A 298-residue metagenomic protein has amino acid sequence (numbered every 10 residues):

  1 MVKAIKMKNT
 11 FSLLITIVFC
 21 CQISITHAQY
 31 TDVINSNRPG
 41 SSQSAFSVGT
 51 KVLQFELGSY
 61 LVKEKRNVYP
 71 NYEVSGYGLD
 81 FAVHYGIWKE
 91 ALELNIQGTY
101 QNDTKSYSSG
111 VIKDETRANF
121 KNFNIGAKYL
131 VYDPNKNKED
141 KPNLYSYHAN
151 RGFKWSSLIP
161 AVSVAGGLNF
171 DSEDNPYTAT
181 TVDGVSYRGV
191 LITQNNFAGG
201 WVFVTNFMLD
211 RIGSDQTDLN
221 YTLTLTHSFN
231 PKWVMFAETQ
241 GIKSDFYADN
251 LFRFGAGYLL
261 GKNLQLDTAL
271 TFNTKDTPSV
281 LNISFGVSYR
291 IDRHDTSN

Functional and structural regions predicted by a protein language model:
M1-I34: Bacterial Sec-dependent N-terminal signal peptides
Q29-I212, Q216-N298: Transmembrane beta-barrel domains of Gram-negative outer membranes and organellar outer membranes
